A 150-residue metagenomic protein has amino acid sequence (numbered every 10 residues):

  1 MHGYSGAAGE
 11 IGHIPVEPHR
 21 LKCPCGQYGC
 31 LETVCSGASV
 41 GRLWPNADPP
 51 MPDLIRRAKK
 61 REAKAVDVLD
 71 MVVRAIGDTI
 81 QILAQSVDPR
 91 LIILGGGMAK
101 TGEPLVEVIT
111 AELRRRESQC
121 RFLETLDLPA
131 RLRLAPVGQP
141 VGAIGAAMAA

Functional and structural regions predicted by a protein language model:
A7-V16: Short, intrinsically disordered, charge-biased short linear motifs at domain edges
P15-K22, Q27, L31-A150: ATP-binding/phosphotransfer module of carbohydrate and carboxylate kinases, centering on a glycine-rich
